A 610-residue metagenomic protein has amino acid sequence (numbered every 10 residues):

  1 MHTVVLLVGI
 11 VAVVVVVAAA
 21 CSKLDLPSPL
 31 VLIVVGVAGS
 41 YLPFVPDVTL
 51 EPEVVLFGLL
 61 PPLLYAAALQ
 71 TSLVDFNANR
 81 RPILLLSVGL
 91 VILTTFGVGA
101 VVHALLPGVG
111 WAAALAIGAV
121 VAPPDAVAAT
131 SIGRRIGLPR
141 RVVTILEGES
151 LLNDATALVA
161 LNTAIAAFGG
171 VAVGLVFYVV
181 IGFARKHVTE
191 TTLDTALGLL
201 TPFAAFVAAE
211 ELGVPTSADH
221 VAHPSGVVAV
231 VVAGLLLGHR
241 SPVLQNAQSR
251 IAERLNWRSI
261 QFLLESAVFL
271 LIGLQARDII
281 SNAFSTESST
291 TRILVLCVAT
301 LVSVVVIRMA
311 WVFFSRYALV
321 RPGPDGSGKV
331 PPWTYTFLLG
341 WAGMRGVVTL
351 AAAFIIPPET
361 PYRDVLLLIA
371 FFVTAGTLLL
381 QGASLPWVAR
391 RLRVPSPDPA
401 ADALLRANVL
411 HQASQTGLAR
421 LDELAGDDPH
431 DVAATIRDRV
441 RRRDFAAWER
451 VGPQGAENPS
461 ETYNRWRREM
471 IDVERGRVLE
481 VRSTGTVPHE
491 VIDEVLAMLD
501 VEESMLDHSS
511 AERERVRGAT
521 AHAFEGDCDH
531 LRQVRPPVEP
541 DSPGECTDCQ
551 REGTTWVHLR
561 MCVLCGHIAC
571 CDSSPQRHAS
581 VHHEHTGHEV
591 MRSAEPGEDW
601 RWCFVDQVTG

Functional and structural regions predicted by a protein language model:
M1-N408, Q412-Q415, L479, S483-T486 (+2 more regions): Transmembrane helical cores of multi-pass secondary ion antiporters/exchangers
L42-P43, A247-Q248, P459-S460, R535-S542: Short, positively charged
S259, R551-G553: Short loop/turn motifs at secondary-structure junctions and domain boundaries
F372-V373, L418, R475, P543: Residue-level signal for cytosolic alpha-helical hairpin/rod architecture
P397-E525: Cytosolic C-terminal regulatory domains/tails of membrane transporters and channels
F524-E545, E552, H567-G610: Cys/His-rich, Zn2+-coordinating zinc-finger modules
C546-C549, C562: Short cysteine-rich clusters marking metal-coordination/redox-active sites
T554-V563: Canonical RING-type zinc finger of E3 ubiquitin-protein ligases
